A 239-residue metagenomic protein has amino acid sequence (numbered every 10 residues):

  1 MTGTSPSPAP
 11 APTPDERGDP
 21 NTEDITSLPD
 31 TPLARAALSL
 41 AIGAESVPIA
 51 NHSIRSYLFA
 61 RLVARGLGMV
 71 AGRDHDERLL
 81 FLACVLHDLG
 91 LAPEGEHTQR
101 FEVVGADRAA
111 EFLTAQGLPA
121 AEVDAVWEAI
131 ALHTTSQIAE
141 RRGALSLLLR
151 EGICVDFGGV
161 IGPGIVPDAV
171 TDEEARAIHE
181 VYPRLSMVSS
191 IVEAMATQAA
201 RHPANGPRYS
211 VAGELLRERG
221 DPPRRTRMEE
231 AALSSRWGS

Functional and structural regions predicted by a protein language model:
T2-D24, A44-A50, I54, R61-R73 (+2 more regions): Divalent metal-dependent phosphate-bond-processing catalytic cores, especially two-metal-ion Mg2+/Mn2+ enzymes that act
G18-L38: Short alpha-helical hairpin
P29, N51-H52, D74-L79: N-terminal glycine-rich anion-binding loops that anchor highly charged ligand groups
S46, V70-R78, P93-F101: Alpha-helix boundary/capping segments in eukaryotic regulatory proteins
H52, D76, G117-A129: Acidic/histidine metal-binding catalytic segments
R55-F59, R100-Q116: An active-site-proximal "capping" alpha-helix that borders the catalytic cofactor pocket
D76-E94, G105, W127-S136: His-Asp-centered metal-binding catalytic motifs of divalent-metal-dependent phosphohydrolases/nucleases
V103-E111, D124-A131, S146: Internal, well-ordered alpha-helical scaffold/interface segments that support domain packing or protein-protein contacts
